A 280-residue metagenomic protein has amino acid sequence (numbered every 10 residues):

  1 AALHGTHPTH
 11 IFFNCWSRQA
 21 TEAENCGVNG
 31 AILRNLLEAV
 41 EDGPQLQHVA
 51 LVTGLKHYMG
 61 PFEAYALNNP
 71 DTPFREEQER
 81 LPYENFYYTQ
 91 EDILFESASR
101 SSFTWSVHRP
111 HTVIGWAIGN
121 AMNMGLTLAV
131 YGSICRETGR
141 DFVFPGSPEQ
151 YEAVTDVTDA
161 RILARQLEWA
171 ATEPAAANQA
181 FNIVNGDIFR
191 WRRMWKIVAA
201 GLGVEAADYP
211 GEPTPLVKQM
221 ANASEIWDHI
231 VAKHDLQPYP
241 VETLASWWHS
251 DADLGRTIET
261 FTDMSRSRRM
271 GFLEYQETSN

Functional and structural regions predicted by a protein language model:
A1-H10: Conserved Rossmann-fold cofactor-binding substructure of NAD(P)-dependent oxidoreductases
T9-W16, A23-F86, A98, S106: Conserved Rossmann-fold NAD(P)-dependent oxidoreductase catalytic core, especially the SDR/UDP-sugar
V28-A31, N85, T155-T158, F189 (+2 more regions): Residue-level signal for the nucleotide or nucleotide-sugar donor/cofactor binding architecture
L81-R136: Extended catalytic-interface subdomain
S101, G115-Y131, R161, W169-F181 (+1 more regions): Glycine/proline-rich active-site loop of Rossmann-fold NAD(P)-dependent oxidoreductases
V107, A153-A164, A180, W191: Conserved loop-to-helix N-cap of the C-terminal "lid" that shapes the substrate pocket in Rossmann-like
V130-T158: A conserved pocket-lining segment of Rossmann-fold NAD(P)-dependent short-chain dehydrogenase/reductase
A164-D251, G255, D263-S265, R269: Mid/C-terminal beta-alpha module of Rossmann-like enzyme folds, strongest in SDR-family dehydrogenases/epimerases
